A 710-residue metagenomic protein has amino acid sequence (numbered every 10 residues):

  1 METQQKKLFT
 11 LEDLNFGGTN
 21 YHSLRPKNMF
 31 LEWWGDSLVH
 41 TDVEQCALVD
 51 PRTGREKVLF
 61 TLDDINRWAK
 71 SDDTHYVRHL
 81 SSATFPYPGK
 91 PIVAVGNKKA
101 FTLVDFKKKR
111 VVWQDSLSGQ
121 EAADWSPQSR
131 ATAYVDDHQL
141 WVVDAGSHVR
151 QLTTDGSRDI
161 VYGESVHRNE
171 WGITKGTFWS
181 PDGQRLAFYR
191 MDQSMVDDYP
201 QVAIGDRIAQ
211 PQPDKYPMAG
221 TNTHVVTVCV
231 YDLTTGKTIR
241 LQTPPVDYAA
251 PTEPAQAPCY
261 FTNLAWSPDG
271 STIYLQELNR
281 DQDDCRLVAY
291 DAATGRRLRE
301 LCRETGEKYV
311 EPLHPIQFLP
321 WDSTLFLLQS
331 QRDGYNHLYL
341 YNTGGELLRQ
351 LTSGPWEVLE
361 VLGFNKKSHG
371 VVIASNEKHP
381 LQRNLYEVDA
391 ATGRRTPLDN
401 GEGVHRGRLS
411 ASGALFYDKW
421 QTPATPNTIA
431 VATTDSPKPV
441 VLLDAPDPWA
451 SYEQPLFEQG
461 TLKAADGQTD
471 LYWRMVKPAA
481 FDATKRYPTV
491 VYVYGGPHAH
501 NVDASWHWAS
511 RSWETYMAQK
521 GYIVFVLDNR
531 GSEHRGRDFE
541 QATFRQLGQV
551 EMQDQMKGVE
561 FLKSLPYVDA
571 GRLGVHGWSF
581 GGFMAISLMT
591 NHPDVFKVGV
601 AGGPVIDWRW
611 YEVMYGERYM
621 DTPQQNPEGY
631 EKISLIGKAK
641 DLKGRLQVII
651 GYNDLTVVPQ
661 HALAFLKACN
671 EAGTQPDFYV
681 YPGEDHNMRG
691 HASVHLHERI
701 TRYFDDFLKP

Functional and structural regions predicted by a protein language model:
M1-T396, E402-R406, A414-L415, P423-T425 (+1 more regions): Beta-propeller folds
D198, R406-P710: Serine-hydrolase catalytic core recognition
